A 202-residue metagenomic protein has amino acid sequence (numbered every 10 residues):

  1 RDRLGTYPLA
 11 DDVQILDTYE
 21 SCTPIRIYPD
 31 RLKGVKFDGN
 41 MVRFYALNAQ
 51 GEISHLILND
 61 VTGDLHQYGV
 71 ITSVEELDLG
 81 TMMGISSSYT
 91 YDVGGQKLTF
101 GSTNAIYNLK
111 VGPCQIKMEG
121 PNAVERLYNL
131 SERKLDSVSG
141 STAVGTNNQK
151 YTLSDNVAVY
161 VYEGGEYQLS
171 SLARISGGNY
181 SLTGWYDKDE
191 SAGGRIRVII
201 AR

Functional and structural regions predicted by a protein language model:
R1-R202: ...the same signal can extend to comparable exposed beta-sheet modules with similar sequence chemistry even outside
